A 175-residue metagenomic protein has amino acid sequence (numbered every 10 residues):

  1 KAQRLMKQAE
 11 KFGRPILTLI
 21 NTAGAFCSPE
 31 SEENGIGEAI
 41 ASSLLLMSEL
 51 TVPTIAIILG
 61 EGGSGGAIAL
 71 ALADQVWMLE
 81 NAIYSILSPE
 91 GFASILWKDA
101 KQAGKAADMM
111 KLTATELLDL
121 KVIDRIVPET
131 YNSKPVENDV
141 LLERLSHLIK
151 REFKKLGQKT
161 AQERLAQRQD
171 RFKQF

Functional and structural regions predicted by a protein language model:
K1-C27: A structural preference for short, pocket-lining loop segments at secondary-structure junctions
R4-K7, L45, K154: Surface-exposed alpha-helical segments enriched in charged/polar residues
F12, F26, F92, F153 (+1 more regions): Phenylalanine-focused residue identity feature
I20-S146, K150, Q158: Conserved catalytic cores of soluble enzyme domains, especially glycine-rich substrate-binding beta-alpha loops
L145-F175: C-terminal alpha-helix plus adjacent terminal tail
